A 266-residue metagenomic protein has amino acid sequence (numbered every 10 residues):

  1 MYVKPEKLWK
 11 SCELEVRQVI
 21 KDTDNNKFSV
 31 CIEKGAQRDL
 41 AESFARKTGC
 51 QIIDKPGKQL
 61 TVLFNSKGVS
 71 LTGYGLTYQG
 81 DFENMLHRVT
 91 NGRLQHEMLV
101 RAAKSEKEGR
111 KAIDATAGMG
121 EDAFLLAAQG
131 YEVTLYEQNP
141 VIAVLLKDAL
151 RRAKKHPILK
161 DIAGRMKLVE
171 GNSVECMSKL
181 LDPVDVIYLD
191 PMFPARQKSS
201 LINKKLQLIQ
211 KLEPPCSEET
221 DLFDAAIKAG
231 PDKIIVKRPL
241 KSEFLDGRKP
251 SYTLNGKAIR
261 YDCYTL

Functional and structural regions predicted by a protein language model:
Y2, W9, L14-K111: S-adenosyl-L-methionine
A112-L125, V184-S200: Conserved proline-anchored active-site loop of SAM-dependent methyltransferases that bridges a beta-strand
A117-M119, P140, E175, F193-P194 (+1 more regions): Short, glycine/acidic-enriched loop or turn micro-motifs at the edges of active sites
E132-E137: Conserved SAM-binding motif I beta-strand of class I
Q138-V186: S-adenosyl-L-methionine
N172-C176, P214-I227: A short, acidic, amphipathic alpha-helical segment used as a generic capping/interface helix at domain edges
M192-L222: Mobile active-site "lid"/loop adjacent to the S-adenosyl-L-methionine
E219-T265: Conserved Class I SAM-dependent methyltransferase catalytic core
